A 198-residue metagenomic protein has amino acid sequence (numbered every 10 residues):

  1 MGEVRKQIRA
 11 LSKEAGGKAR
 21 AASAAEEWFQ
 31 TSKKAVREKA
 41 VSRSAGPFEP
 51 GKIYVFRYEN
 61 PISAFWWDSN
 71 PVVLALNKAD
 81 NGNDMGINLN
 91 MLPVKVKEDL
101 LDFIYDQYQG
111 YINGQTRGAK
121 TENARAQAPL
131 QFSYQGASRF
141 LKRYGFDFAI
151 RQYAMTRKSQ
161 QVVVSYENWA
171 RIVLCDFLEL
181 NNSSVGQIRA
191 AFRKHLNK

Functional and structural regions predicted by a protein language model:
E3-I53: Mixed-charge, Lys/Arg-rich low-complexity intrinsically disordered regions
A24, G51-I53, D84-I87, R125-Q127 (+2 more regions): N-terminal functional modules and adjacent low-complexity/disordered segments of proteins
E26, A64-F65, E167: Short, low-complexity intrinsically disordered segments
F29, W67-D68, A170: Short linear interaction motif-like sites in intrinsically disordered regions of transcription factors
V55-Y58: A generic structural signal for residues embedded in beta-strands
A64-Q107: Basic/aromatic-rich interaction segments and small domains that mediate binding to polyanionic partners
M91-K198: Intrinsically disordered, low-complexity, charged/polar segments
